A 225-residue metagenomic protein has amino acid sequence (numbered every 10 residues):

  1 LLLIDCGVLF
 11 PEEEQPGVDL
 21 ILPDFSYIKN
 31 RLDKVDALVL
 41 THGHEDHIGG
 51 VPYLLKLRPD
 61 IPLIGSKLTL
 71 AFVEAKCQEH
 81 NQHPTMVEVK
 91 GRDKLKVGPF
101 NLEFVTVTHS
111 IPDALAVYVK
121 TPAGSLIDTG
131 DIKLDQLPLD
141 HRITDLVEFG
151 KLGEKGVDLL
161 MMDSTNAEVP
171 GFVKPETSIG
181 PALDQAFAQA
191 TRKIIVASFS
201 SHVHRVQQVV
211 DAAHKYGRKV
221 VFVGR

Functional and structural regions predicted by a protein language model:
L1-V39, H44-R225: His/Asp/Glu-rich metal-coordinating catalytic cores of metallo-dependent phosphodiesterases/hydrolases acting on
